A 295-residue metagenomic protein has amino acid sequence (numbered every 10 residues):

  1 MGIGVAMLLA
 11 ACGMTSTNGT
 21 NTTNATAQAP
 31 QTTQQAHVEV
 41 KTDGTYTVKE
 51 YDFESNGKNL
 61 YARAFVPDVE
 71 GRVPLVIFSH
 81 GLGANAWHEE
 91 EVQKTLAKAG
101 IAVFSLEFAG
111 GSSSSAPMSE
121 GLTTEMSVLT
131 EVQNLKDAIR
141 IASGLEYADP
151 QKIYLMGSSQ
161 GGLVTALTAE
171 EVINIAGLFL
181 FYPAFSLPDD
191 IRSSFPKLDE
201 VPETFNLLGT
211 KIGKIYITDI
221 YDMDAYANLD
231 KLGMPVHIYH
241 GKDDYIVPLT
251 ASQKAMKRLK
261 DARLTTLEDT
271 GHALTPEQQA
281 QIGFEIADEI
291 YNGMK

Functional and structural regions predicted by a protein language model:
Q34-V69: N-terminal cap/lid segment of alpha/beta-hydrolase-fold proteins
V73, S79-A84: Active-site glycine-rich loops that stabilize anionic/oxyanionic intermediates across multiple enzyme folds
L82-K94: The serine-hydrolase catalytic nucleophile loop
T95-P117: Conserved alpha/beta-hydrolase
T124-E146: Alpha/beta-hydrolase active-site loop
L167-G213: Hydrolase active-site cap/lid region
L232-G233, I238-H240, D244: Short beta-strand/loop motif that positions the catalytic acidic residue of the alpha/beta-hydrolase fold
T270-Q281: Catalytic histidine-centered segment of alpha/beta-hydrolase-like enzymes
